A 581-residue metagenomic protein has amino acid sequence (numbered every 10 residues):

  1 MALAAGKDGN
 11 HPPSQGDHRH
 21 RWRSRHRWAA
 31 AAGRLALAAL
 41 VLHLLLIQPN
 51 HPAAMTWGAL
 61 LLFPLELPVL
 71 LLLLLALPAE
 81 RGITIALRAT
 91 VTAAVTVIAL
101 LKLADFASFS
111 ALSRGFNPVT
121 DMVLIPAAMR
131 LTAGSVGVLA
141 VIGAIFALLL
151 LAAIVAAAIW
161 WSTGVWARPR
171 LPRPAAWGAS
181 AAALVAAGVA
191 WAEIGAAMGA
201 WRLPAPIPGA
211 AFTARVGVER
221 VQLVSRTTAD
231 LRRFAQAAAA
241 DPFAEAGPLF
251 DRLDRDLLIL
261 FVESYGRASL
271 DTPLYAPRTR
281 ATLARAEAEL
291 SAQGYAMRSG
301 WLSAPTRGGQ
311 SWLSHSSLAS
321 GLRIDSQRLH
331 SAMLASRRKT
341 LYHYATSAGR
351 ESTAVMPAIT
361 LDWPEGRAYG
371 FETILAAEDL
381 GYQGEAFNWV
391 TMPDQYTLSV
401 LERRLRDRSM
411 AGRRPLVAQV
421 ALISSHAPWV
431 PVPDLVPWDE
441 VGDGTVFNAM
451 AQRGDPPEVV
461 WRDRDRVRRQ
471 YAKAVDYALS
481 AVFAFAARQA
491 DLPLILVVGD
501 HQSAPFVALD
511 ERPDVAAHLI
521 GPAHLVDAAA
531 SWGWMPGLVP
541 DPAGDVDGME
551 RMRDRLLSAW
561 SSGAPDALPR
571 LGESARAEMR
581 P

Functional and structural regions predicted by a protein language model:
A2-I207: Transmembrane and membrane-interface helices of multi-pass, inner-membrane envelope-modifying transferases
R25-G58, I83-A86, P208-T227, A268-T279 (+5 more regions): Short, charge-rich amphipathic segments
H26-L37, A181-L203, T227-R233, G247-P248 (+2 more regions): Short N-terminal signal/transit or membrane-insertion segments and the immediately adjacent low-complexity/disordered
A104, S108, M129-V136, A167 (+5 more regions): Generic secondary-structure transition motif, activating predominantly at the C-termini of alpha-helices
A104-S110, A158-R170, T213-V224, R464-D476 (+5 more regions): Charged, low-complexity, helix-prone segments enriched in Lys/Glu/Asp/Gln
F109-S110, G115-D121, T227, S311 (+3 more regions): A diffuse structural propensity rather than consistent per-protein peaks
I125, M129-G137, V185-F261, L270-P273: Membrane-interface segments at or immediately adjacent to transmembrane helices that form the boundary between
A238-R255, I259-V262, R267-P581: Solvent-exposed soluble domains appended to multi-pass membrane proteins
